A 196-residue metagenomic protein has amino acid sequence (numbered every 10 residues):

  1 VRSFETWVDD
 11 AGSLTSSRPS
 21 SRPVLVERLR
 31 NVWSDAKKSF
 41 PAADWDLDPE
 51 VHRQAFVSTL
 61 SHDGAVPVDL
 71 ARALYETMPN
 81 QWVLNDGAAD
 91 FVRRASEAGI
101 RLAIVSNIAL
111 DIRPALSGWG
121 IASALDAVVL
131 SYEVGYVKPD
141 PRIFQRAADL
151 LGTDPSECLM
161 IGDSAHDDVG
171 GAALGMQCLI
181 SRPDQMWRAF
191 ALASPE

Functional and structural regions predicted by a protein language model:
V1-A89, R93, E97-A98: N-terminal helical cap/lid subdomain that shapes the substrate entry/recognition surface in HAD-like hydrolases
S13-R22, A65-V68, A89, R93-S96 (+2 more regions): Asp-based, Mg2+/Mn2+-dependent phosphohydrolase catalytic module
